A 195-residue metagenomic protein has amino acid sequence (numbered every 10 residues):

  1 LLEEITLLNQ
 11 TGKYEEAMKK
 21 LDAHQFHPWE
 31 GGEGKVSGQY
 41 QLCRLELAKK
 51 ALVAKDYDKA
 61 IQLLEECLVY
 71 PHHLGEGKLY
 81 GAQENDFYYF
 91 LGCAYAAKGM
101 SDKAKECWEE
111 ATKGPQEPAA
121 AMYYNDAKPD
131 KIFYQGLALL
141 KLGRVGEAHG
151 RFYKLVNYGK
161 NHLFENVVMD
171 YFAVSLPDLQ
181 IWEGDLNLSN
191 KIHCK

Functional and structural regions predicted by a protein language model:
L1, H27-V36, H72-Y80, E117-Y124 (+1 more regions): Flexible helix-coil transition and linker loops at the boundaries of alpha-helical arrays
L2-E3, Q39, L45-E46, Q83 (+5 more regions): "A position-specific structural signal for the A-helix of alpha-solenoid helical repeats
D22-W29, E65-G75, E110-A120, V156-N157: Amphipathic alpha-helical segments of tetratricopeptide repeats
E33-V36, Y40, G77-Y80, E84 (+3 more regions): Residues that mark the junctions of alpha-helical repeat units in TPR/alpha-solenoid scaffolds
